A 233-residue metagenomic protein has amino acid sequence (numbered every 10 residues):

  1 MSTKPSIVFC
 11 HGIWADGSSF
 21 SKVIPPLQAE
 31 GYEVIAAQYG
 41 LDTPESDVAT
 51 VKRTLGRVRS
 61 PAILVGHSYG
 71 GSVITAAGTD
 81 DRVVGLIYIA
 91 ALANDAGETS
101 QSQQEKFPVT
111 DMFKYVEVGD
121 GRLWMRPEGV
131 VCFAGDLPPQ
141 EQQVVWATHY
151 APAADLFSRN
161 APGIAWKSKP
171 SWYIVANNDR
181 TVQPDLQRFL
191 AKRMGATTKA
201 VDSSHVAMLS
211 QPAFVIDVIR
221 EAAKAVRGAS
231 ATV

Functional and structural regions predicted by a protein language model:
T3-S60, T110: Active-site catalytic motif of lipid deacylating hydrolases and related acyltransferases
P5, W166-S171, M194-A196: Short, proline-enriched alpha-helix->beta-strand connector loops that line the catalytic pocket of alpha/beta-hydrolase
A37-Y39, K199-S204: Short glycine-rich catalytic loops that host catalytic nucleophiles or stabilize transition states across multiple
V65-G70, I74: Gly/Ala-rich beta-loop-alpha elbow adjacent to hydrolase catalytic centers
T79-P127, A153-F157, L190, A231: Flexible "cap/lid" loop of the alpha/beta hydrolase fold
A147-A165: Active-site nucleophile elbow and catalytic-triad environment of alpha/beta-hydrolase enzymes
Y173-V175: Short beta-strand/loop motif that positions the catalytic acidic residue of the alpha/beta-hydrolase fold
N177-D202, L209, F214, E221-A222: Conserved loop-alpha-helix segment in the C-terminal half of the alpha/beta-hydrolase fold that carries the catalytic
